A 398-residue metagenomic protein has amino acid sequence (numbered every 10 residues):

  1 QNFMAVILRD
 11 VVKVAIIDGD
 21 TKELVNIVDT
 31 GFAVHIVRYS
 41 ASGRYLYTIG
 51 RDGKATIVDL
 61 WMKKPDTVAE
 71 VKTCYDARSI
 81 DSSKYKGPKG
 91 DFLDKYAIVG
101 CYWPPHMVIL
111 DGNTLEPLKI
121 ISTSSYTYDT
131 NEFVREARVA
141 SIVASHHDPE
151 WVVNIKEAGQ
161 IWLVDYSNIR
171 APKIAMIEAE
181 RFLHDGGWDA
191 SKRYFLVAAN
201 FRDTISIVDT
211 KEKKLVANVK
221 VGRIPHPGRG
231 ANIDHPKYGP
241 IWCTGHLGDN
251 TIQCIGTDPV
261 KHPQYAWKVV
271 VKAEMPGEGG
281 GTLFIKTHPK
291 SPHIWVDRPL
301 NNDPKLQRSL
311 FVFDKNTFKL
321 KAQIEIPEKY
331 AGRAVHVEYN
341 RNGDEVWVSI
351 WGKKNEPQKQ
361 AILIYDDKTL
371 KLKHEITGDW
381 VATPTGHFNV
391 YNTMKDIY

Functional and structural regions predicted by a protein language model:
Q1-Y398: Predominantly soluble domains enriched in secretory-pathway, periplasmic, or organellar proteins
